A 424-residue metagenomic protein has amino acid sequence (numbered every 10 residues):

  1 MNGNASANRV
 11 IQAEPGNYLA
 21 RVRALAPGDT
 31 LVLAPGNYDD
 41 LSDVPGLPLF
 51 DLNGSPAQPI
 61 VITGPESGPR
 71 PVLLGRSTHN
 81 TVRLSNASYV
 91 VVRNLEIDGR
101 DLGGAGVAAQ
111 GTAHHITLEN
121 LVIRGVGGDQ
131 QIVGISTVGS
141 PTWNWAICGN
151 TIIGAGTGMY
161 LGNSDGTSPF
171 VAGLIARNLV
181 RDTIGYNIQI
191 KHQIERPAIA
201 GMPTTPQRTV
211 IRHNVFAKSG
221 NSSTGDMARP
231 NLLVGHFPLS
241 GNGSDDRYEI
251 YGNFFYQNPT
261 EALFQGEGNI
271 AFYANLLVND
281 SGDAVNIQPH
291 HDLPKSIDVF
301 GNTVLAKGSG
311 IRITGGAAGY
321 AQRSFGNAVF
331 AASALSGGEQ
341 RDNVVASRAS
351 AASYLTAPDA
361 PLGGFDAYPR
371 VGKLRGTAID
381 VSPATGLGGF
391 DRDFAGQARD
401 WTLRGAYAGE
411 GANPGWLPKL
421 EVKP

Functional and structural regions predicted by a protein language model:
M1, Q340-R341, D359-P424: Surface beta-loop-beta hairpin patches that serve as ligand-binding interfaces in beta-rich domains
N2-L49, L374, R392-R399, L403: Acidic Gly/Asp/Thr-rich repetitive segments characteristic of extracellular carbohydrate-active and adhesion proteins
A7-E14, P35-S42, D51-A105, R124-G128: Right-handed parallel beta-helix/beta-spiral solenoid domain characteristic of secreted/periplasmic
Y18-A24, D39-N53, V72-L74, V82-R83 (+3 more regions): Short, T/G/N/S-enriched strand-turn elements that build extracellular solenoid repeat scaffolds
A34-P35, P59, T63-G68, S88-G99 (+10 more regions): Right-handed parallel beta-helix
G46, H79-T81, G103-A108, H115 (+9 more regions): Structural detector of coil-to-beta-strand junctions
G103, W143, F394: Short, ordered coil/turn segments that flank beta-strands lining enzyme active or ligand-binding pockets
G243, H291-D292, A384-G386: Short, small/polar residue-rich loop motifs at catalytic or cofactor-binding pockets
